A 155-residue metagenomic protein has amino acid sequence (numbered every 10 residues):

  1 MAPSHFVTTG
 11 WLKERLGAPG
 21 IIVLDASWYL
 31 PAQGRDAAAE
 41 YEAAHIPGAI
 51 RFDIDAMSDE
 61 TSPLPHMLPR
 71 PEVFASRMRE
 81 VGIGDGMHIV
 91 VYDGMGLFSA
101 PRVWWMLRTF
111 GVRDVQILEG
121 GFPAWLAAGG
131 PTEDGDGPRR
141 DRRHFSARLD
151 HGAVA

Functional and structural regions predicted by a protein language model:
M1-A155: Cytosolic catalytic domains that perform sulfur/thiol-centered chemistry
